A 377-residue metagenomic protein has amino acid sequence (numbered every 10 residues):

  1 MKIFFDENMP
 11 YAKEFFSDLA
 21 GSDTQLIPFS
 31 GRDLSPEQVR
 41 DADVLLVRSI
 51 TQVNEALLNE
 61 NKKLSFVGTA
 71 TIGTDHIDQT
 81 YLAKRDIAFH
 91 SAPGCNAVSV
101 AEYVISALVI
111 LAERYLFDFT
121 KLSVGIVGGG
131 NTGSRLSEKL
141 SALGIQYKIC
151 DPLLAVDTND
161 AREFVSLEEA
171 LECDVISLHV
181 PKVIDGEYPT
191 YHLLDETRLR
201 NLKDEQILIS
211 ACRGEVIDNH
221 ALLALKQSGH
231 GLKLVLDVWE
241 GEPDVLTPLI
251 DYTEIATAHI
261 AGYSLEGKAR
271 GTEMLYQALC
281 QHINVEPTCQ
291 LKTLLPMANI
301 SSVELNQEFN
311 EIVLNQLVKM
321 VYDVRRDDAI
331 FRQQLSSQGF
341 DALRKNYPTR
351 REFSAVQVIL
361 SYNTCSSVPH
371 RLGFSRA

Functional and structural regions predicted by a protein language model:
M1-A42: N-terminal glycine-/charge-rich "phosphate-binding" loop or analogous flexible N-terminal tail
D6, V47-R48, A70, S177-K182 (+1 more regions): Short, well-ordered coil/turn residues at beta-beta hairpins and beta-strand->alpha-helix junctions within
E7, P93, A101, T120-S141: Glycine-rich adenosine-cofactor-binding loop
D43-L116: Phosphate/diphosphate ligand-binding glycine-rich loop within oxidoreductases
V53, V156-T247: Rossmann-like adenosine-cofactor binding region
L64, T120-S123, E205: Phosphate-coordination loops involved in phosphoryl transfer and adenosine-cofactor binding
L143-N159: NAD(P)-binding Rossmann-fold cofactor-contacting core
E205-L208, C212-R376: Rossmann-like dinucleotide-binding domain for NAD(H)/NADP(H)
